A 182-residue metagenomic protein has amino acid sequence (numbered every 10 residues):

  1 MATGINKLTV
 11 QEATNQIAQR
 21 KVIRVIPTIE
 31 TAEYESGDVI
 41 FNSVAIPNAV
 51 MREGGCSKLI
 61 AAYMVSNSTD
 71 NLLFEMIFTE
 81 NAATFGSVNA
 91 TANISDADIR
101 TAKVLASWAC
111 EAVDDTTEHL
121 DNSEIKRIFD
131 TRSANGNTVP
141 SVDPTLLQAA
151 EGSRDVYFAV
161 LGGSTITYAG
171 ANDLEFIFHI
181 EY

Functional and structural regions predicted by a protein language model:
M1-L8: Viral virion structural and adsorption modules
Q11-Y182: Surface-exposed, low-hydrophobicity beta-strand/loop segments enriched in small/polar/acidic residues
